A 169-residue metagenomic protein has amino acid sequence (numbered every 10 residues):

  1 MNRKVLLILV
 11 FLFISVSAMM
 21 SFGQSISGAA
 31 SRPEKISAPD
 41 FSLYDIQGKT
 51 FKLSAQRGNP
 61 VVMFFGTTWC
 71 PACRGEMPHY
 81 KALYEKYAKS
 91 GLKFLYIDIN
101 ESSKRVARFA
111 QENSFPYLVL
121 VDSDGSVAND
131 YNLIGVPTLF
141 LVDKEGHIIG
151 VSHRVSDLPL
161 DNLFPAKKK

Functional and structural regions predicted by a protein language model:
M1-L9: Bacterial N-terminal signal peptides that target proteins for export
I8-A18: Bacterial N-terminal signal peptides
F22-L53: N-terminal "domain-start" segment that seeds a small globular fold
N59-V61, F65-W69, G135: Short pre-active-site segment immediately N-terminal to redox-active cysteine/selenocysteine motifs in thiol-based
F64, Y96, F140-L141: Hydrophobic beta-strand core positions in alpha/beta domains
F65-A82: Conserved redox-active cysteine motifs that mediate thiol-disulfide chemistry, especially di-cysteine Cys-X(1-2)-Cys
E85-D124, V136: Conserved segment of the thioredoxin-like fold in thiol-based oxidoreductases
R108-P116, S123-K167: Thiol/disulfide oxidoreductase modules built on the thioredoxin-like
